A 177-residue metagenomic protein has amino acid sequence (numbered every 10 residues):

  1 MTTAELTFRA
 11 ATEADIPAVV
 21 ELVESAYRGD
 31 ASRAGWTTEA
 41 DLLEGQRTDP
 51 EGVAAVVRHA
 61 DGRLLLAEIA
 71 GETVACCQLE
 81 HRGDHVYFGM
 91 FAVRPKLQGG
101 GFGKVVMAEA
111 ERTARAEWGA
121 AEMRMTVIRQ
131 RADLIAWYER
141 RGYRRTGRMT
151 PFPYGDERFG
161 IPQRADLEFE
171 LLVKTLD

Functional and structural regions predicted by a protein language model:
M1-P17, E21, E170-D177: Conserved N-terminal entry element of GNAT/NAT acetyltransferase domains
E24-V53: Conserved GNAT-fold acetyl-CoA-binding loop/helix
T48-L66, A165-E168: A short helix-loop-beta-strand connector motif used in the catalytic cores of GNAT acetyltransferases and, in some
V56, A121-A136, R140-D177: C-terminal "cap" of GNAT-fold acetyltransferases
L66, E72-E80, Y87-A92: Conserved beta-strand in the GNAT
F91-G99, V127-R129: A short, internal acetyl-CoA/4′-phosphopantetheine-binding micro-motif in the GNAT/acyltransferase core
L97, G101-E109: Conserved acetyl-CoA pyrophosphate-binding loop and the N-cap/start of the following alpha-helix in GNAT-like
A114-R115: Hydrophobic pocket-lining residues that define ligand/cofactor binding sites across diverse proteins
